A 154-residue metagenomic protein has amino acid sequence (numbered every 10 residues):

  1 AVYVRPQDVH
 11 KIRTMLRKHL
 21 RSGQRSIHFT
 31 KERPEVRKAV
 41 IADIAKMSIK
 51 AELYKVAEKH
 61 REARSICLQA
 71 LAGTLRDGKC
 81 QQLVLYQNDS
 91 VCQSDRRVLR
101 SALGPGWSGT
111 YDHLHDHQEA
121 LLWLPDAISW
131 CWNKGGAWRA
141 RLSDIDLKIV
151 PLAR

Functional and structural regions predicted by a protein language model:
V2-R154: Phosphate-ester processing/binding pockets and catalytic centers
